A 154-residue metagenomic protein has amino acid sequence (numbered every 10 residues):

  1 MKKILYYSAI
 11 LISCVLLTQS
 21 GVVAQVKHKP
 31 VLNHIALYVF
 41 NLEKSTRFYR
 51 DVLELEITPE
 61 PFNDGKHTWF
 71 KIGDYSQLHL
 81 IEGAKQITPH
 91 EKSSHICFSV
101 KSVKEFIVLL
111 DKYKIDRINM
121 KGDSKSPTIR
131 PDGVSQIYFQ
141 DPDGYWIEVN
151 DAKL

Functional and structural regions predicted by a protein language model:
M1-K27: Bacterial Sec-dependent N-terminal signal peptides
V23-E43, S94-I96: N-terminal beta-strand motif that seeds the catalytic metal site of vicinal oxygen chelate
L37-Q77: Core segments of cupin and vicinal oxygen chelate
N41-E43, I96-D143, L154: Vicinal oxygen chelate
D64, K92, G133: Exposed loop/turn and edge beta-strand positions of beta-sandwich/beta-sheet ligand-binding modules
H67-D111: Mid-chain, structured segments of secreted extracytoplasmic proteins
